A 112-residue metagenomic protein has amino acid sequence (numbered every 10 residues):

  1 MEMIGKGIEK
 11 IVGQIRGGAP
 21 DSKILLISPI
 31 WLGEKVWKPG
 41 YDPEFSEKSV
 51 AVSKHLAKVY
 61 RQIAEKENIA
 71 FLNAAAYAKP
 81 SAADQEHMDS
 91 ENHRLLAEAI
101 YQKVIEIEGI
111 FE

Functional and structural regions predicted by a protein language model:
M1-E112: Alpha-helical cap/lid subdomain in secreted, periplasmic, or secretory-pathway luminal O-acyl-processing enzymes
